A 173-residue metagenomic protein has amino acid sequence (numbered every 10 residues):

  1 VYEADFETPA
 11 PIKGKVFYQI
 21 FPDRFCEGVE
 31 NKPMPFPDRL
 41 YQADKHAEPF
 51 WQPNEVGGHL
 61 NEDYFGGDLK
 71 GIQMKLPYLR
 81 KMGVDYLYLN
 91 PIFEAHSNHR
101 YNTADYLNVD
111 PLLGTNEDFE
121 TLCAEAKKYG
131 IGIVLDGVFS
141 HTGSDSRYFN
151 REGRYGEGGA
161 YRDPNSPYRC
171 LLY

Functional and structural regions predicted by a protein language model:
V1-A10: Extended acidic/polar, glycine-enriched regions that form or flank non-catalytic beta-rich accessory modules
P11-K15: Hydrophobic alpha-helical membrane-insertion signals
V16-F21: Mature N-terminal segment immediately following signal peptide/propeptide cleavage in secreted/periplasmic
P22-D85, I92-E120, A124-Y173: Substrate-binding/active-site clefts of carbohydrate-active enzymes
